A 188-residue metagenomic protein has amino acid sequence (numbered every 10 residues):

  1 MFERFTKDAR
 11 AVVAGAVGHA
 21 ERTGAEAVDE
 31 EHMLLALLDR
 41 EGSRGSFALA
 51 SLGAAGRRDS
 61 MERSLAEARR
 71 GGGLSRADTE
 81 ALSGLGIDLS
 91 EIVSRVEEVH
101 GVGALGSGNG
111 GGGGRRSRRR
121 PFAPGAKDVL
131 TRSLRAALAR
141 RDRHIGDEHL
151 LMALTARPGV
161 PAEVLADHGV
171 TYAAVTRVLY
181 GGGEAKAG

Functional and structural regions predicted by a protein language model:
M1-G188: Histone-fold recognition with a strong bias for associated Lys/Arg-rich disordered tails
